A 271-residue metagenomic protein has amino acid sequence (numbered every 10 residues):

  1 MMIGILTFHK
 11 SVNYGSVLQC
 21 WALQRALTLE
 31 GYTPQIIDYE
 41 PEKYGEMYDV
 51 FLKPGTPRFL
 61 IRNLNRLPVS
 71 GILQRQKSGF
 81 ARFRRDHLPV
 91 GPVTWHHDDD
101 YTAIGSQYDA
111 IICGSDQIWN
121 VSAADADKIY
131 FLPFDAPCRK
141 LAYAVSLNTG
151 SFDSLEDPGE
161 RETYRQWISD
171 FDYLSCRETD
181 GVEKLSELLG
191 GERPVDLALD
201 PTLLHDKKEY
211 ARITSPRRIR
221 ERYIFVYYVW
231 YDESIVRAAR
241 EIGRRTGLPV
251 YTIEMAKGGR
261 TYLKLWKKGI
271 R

Functional and structural regions predicted by a protein language model:
M1-G4: Extreme N-terminal starter segment of soluble prokaryotic enzymes
L6-Y14, L18-Q166, S215: Aromatic- and Gly/Pro-rich donor/ligand-binding loops that form nucleotide- or phosphate-bearing donor binding pockets
A142-T149, V182-L185, Y228, S234-R271: Catalytic donor nucleotide-activated moiety binding site of glycosyltransferases and closely related
F171-E178: A short beta-strand/loop micro-motif in the catalytic core of glycosyltransferases that engages the nucleotide-sugar
E183-D200: Helix-loop-beta element that forms the nucleotide-linked donor phosphate-binding surface in glycosyltransferases
L199-E209: Short beta-strand->alpha-helix junction loop in the catalytic core of nucleotide-activated group-transfer enzymes
E209-I219: A short helix/loop element that forms part of the nucleotide-sugar donor recognition site in Leloir-type
R217-W230: Conserved donor-binding/catalytic core segment of Leloir-type glycosyltransferases
